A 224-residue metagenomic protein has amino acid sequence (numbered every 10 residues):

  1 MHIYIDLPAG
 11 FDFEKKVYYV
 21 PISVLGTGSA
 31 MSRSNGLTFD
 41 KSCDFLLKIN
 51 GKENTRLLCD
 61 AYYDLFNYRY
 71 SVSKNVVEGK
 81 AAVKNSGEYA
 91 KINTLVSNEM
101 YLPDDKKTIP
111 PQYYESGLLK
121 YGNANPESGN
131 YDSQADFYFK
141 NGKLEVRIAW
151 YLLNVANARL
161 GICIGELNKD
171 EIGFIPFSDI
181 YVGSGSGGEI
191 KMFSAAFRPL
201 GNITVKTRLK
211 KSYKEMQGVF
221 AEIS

Functional and structural regions predicted by a protein language model:
M1-M100, L160-E189: Surface-exposed, glycine/proline- and aromatic-rich loop segments on solvent-exposed faces across compartments
F45-G51, F137, V182, L209 (+1 more regions): Generic hydrophobic, helix-prone segments enriched in Leu/Val/Ile
S73-N75, T94, K106, L119 (+2 more regions): Short linear sequence elements within intrinsically disordered, low-complexity coil regions
N93, N98-M100, D104-D105, G117-A195: Ser/Thr/Pro-rich, low-complexity mucin-like regions that serve as glycosylated stalks/linkers or repetitive adhesive
D104, P110-Q112: Pro/Ser/Thr/Gly-rich intrinsically disordered low-complexity regions
K191-S224: Activation corresponds to long, low-complexity, non-globular regions
